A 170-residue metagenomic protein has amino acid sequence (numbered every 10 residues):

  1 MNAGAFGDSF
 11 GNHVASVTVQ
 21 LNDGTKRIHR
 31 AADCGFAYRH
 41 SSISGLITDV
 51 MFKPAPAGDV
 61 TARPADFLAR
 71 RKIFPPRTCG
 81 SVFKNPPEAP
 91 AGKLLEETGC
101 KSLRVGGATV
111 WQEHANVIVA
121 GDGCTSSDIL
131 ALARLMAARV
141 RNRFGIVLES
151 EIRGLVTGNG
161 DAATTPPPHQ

Functional and structural regions predicted by a protein language model:
M1-L21, T78: A gly/ser-rich beta-alpha-beta helix-loop segment of oxidoreductase catalytic cores
Q20-Q170: Phosphate/pyrophosphate- and phosphate-bearing ligand-binding catalytic cores of soluble enzymes
